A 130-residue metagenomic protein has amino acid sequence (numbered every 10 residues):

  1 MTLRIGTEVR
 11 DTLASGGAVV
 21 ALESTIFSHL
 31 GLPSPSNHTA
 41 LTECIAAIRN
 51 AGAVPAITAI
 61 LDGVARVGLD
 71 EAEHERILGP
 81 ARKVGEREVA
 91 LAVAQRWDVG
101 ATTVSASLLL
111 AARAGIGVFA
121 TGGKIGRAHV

Functional and structural regions predicted by a protein language model:
M1-N50, R113: N-terminal glycine-/serine-/threonine-rich phosphate-binding loop
G17-V19, P55, V118: Structural preference for beta-strand elements that scaffold enzyme active sites
S24-G31, H38-A94: Glycine-rich nucleotide/cofactor/substrate-binding loop typically near the N-terminus or early in the first domain
P35-T42, W97-A106: Glycine-rich anion/phosphate-binding loops
A106-V118: Alpha-helix C-terminal capping segments
A128-V130: Conserved small/polar residues in nucleotide/adenosyl-binding loops
